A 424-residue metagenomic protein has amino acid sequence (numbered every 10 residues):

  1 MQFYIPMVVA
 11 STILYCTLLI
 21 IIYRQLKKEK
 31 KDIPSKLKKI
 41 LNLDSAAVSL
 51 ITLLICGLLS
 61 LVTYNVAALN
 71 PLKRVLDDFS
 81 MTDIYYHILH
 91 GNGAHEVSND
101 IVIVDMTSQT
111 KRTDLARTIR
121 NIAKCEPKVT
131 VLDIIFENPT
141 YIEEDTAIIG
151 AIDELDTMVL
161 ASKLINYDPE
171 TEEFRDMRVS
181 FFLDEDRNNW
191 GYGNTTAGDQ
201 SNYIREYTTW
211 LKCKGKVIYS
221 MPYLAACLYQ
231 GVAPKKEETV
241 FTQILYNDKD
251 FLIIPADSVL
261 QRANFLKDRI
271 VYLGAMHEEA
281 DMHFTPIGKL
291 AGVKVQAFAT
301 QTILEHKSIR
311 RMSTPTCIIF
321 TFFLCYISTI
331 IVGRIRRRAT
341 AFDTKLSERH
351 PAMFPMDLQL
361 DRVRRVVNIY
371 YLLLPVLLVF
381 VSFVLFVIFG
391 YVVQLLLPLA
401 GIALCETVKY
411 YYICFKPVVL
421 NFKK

Functional and structural regions predicted by a protein language model:
M1-M7, P286, K307-T316, L385-L396: Membrane-helix interface and helix-disruption motif detector
T12-K28, F322-T340, V367-V384, I402-P417: Alpha-helical transmembrane segments
Y15-L50: Cytosolic-side transmembrane helix boundary signature
P34-S35, S347, C414-K424: Membrane-proximal helical linkers
K38-P234, L266-R349, M353-Q359, L374-L377 (+2 more regions): Non-transmembrane functional regions of envelope-associated proteins
N65-K73, Y412-N421: Juxtamembrane/interface segments at transmembrane-helix termini
A256-N264: Surface-exposed ligand/attachment interfaces on beta-rich extracellular proteins
R362-R365: Phosphate/diphosphate-binding loops
